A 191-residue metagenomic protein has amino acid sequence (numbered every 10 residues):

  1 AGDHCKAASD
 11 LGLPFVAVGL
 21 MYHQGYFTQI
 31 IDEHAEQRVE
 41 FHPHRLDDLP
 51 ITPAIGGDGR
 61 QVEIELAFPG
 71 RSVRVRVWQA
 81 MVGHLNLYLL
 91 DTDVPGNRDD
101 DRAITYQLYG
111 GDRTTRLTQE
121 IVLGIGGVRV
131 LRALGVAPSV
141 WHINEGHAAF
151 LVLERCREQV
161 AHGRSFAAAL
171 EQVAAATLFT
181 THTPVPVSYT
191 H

Functional and structural regions predicted by a protein language model:
A1-L11, A17-V18, G110-S139, I143: A conserved hydrophobic secondary-structure block that centers on an alpha-helix together with its immediately flanking
D3, L85, T118-G126, I143-E154 (+2 more regions): Generic recognition of stable, solvent-exposed alpha-helical segments in well-folded globular domains
L13, V18-G25, I31-D32, D93 (+3 more regions): An acidic- and aromatic-residue-enriched active-site/binding cleft used to recognize and process polar
Q29-I55: Acidic, Ser/Thr-rich peripheral helices and adjacent loops at domain boundaries
D58-R129, T180: Active-site cores of enzymes that catalyze phosphoryl transfer or operate on phosphate-rich substrates
L90, V160-T183: Active-site proximal beta-strand in glycosyltransferases
V128-V136, F150-V160: Active-site and adjacent substrate-binding regions of carbohydrate-active enzymes
T190-H191: Conserved small/polar residues in nucleotide/adenosyl-binding loops
